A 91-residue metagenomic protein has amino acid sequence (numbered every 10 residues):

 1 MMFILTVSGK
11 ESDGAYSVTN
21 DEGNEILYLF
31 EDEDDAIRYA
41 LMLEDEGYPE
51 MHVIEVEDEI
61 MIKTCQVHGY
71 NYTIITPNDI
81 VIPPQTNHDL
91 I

Functional and structural regions predicted by a protein language model:
M1-I91: Conserved NAD+-utilizing ADP-ribose enzyme module
